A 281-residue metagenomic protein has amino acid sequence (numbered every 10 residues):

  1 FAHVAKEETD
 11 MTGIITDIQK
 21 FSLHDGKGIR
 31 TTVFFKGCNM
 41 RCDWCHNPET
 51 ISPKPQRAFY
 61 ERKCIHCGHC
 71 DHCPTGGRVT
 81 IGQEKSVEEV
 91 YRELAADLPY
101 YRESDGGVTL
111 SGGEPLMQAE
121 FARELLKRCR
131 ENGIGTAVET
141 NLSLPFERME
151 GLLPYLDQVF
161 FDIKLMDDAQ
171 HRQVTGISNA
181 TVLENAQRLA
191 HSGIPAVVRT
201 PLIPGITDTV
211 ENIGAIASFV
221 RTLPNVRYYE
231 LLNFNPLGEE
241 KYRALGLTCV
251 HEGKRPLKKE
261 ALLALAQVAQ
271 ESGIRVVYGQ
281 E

Functional and structural regions predicted by a protein language model:
V4-K27, P204-E281: Auxiliary Fe-S-binding modules of radical SAM enzymes
M11-G28, T32-I51, Q56: N-terminal cysteine/histidine-rich coordination modules
T32-C45, A58-G77, G82, E114: Cysteine-centered iron-sulfur cluster-binding motifs in ferredoxin-type domains/subunits of redox enzymes
V79, R172-S178, G246-K254: Short glycine-enriched, charge-decorated loop/helix-capping segments at active-site entrances that position
Q83-V87: Disulfide-bonded cysteine-rich modules in secreted/extracellular proteins, activating on the conserved Cys frameworks
Y91-A244: Conserved AdoMet/S-adenosylmethionine-binding subsite of the radical SAM
